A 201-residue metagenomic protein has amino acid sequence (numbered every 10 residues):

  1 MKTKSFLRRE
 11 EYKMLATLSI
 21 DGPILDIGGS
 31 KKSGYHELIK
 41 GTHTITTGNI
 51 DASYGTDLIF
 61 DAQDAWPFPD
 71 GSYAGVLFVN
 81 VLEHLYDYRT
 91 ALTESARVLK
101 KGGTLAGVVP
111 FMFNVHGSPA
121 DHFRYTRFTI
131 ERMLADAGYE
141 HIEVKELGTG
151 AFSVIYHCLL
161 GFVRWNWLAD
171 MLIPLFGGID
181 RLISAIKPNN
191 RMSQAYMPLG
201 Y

Functional and structural regions predicted by a protein language model:
M1-L18: Class I SAM-dependent methyltransferase Rossmann-like catalytic core, especially the SAM/SAH-binding loop
K2, F6, T56, V79-L82 (+2 more regions): Short N-terminal micro-motifs specific to bacterial/archaeal maturation and metal-cluster initiation sites
S5, L18, V76-L77, E140-I142: Residue-level marker of intrinsically disordered, low-complexity segments enriched for small/polar residues
T17-H116, R127-E131, P198-G200: Conserved SAM-binding loop
Y86-T90, E94, T104-Y201: S-adenosyl-L-methionine-dependent methyltransferase catalytic module, highlighting the catalytic core
